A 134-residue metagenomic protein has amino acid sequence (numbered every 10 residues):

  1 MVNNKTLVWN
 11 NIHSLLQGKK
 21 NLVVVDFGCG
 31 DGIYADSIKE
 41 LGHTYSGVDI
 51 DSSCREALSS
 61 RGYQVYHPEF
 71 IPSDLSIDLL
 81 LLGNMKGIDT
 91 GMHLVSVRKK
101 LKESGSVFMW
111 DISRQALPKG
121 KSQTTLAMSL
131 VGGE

Functional and structural regions predicted by a protein language model:
V2-K20: Conserved alpha-helix/loop element of class I SAM-dependent methyltransferases that forms part of the SAM/SAH-binding
N21, S76-I77: Local beta-strand N-terminus motif with an aromatic residue
N21-G30: Conserved class I S-adenosyl-L-methionine
G32-F70: Class I SAM-dependent methyltransferase SAM/SAH-binding core
I71-L75: Short conserved loop adjoining the S-adenosyl-L-methionine
D78-G91: A short SAM/SAH-binding and catalytic strip from SAM-dependent methyltransferases
H93-S106: A short glycine-rich, Lys/Arg-flanked "PGG" loop and its adjoining helix->strand segment in the class I
F108-V131: Conserved class I S-adenosyl-L-methionine
